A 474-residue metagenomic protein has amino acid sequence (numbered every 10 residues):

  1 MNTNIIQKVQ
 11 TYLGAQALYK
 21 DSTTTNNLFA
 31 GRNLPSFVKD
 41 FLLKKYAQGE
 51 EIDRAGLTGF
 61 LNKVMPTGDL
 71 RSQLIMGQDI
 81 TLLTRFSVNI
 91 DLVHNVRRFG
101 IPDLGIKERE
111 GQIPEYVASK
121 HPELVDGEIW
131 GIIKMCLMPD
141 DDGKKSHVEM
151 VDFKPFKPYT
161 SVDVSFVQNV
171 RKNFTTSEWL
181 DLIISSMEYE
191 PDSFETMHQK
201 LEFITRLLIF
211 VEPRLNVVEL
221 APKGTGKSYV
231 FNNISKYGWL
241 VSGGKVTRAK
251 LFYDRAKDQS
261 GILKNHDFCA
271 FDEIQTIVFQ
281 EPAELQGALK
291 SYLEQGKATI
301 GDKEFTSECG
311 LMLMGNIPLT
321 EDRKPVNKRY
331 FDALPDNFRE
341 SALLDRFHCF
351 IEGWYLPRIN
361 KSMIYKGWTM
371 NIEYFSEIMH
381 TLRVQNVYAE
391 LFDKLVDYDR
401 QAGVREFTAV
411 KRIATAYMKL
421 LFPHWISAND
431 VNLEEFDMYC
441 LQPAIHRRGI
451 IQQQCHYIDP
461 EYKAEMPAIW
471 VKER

Functional and structural regions predicted by a protein language model:
M1-M187: Extended, charged/polar low-complexity intrinsically disordered regions
K63, L343-L344, H348-R474: Conserved NTP phosphate-binding and transfer environment spanning the P-loop NTPase/kinase superfamily
P158-V162, H266-F271, P318-V326, F350-I359 (+1 more regions): Short acidic (Asp/Glu) and glycine-rich catalytic loops that position anionic groups and cofactors
E190-R323, N327-R329, D345, P467-W470: Conserved ASCE/P-loop NTPase catalytic core
T205-R206, T299, A333-F338, K361-I364 (+1 more regions): Short secondary-structure capping micro-motifs at structural edges
E284-A288, F338, A342, M370: A general alpha-helical scaffold signature found inside nucleotide-binding enzyme cores
M312, A333-H348: C-terminal, active-site-flanking charged/polar segments
P318-N337, I359-T369: Conserved P-loop NTPase catalytic core
